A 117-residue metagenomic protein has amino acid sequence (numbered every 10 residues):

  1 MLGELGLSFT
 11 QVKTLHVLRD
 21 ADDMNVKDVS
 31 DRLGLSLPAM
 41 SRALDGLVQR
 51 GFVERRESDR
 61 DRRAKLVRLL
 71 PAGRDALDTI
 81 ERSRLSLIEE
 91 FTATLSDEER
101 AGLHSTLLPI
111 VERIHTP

Functional and structural regions predicted by a protein language model:
M1-P38, R50: N-terminal helix-turn-helix DNA-binding core of bacterial DNA-binding proteins
V26-K27, R32-G34, L44-D45, A93-S96: Short, charged/polar low-complexity linear motifs in solvent-exposed/disordered segments
D45-L108, E112: Charged, amphipathic alpha-helical coiled-coil/dimerization segments
R113-P117: Amphipathic C-terminal alpha-helical segment
